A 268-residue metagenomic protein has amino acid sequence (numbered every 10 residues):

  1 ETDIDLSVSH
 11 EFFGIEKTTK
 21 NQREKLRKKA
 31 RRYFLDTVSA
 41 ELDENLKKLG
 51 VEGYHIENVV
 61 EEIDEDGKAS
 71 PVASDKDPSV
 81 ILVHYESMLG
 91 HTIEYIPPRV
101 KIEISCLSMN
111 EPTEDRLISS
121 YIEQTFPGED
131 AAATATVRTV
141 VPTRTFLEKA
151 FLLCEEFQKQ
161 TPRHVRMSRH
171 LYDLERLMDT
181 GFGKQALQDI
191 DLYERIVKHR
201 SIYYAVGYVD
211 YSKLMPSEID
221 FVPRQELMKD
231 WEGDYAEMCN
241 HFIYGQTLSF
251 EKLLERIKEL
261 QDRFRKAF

Functional and structural regions predicted by a protein language model:
E1: Short gly/ser-rich loop at a beta-strand->alpha-helix junction or flexible surface loop bordering the NTP-binding
I4-H10: Structural signature of FAD isoalloxazine-binding scaffolds in flavoprotein oxidoreductases
H10-F268: Structured mid-to-C-terminal alpha-helical surface segments
